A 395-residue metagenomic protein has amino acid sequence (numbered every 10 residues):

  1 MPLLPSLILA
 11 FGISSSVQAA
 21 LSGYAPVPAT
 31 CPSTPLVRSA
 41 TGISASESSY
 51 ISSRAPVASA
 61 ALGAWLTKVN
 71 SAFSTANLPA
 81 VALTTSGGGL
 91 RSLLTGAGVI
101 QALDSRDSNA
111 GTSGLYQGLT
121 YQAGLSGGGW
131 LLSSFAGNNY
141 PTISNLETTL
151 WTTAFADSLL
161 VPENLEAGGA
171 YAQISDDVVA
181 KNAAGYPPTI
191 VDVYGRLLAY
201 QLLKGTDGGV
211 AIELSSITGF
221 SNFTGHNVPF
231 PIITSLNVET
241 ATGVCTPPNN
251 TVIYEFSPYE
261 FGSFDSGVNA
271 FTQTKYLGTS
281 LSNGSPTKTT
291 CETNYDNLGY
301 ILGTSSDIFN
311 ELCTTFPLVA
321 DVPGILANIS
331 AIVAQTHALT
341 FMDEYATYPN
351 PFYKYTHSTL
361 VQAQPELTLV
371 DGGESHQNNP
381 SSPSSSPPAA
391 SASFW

Functional and structural regions predicted by a protein language model:
M1-A20: Fungal secretory targeting signals
S16-G89, D107: Signal-peptide-cleavage-adjacent N-terminal segments of secreted and extracellular proteins
A82, S86, L90-G96, S105-D107 (+2 more regions): Patatin-like phospholipase A catalytic core
S126: Catalytic nucleophile serine of serine hydrolases, specifically the conserved "nucleophile elbow" pentapeptide
N379-W395: A short alpha/beta connector and helix-capping loop motif
